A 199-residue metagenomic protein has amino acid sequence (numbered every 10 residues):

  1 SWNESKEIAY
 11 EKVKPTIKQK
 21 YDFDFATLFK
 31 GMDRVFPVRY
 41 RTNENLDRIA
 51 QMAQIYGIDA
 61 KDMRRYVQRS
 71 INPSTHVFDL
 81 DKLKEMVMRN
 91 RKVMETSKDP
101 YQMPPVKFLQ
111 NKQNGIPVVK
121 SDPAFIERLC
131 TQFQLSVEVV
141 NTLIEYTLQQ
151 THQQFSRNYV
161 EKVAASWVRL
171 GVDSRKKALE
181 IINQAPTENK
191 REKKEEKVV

Functional and structural regions predicted by a protein language model:
S1-V199: Electrostatic interaction modules used in gene-expression and signaling proteins
